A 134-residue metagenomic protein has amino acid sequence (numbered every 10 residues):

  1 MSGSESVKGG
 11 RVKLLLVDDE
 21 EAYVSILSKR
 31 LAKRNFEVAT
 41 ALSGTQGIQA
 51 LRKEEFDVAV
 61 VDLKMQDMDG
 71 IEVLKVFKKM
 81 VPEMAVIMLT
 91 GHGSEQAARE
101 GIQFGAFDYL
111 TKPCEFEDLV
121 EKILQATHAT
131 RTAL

Functional and structural regions predicted by a protein language model:
M1-K13, E121-L134: Non-catalytic signal-transmission and effector/linker regions of two-component phosphorelay proteins
D18, D62, T90: Active-site residues of response regulator receiver
V24, Q66, T90, S94: The feature encodes the CheY-like receiver
S25-K33: Charged docking surfaces used in two-component/phosphorelay signaling
L42-Q46, D69-E72, G93: Acidic catalytic/metal-coordinating carboxylates
Q49, I71-E83: Short amphipathic alpha-helix used as the core "switch/output" element in two-component signaling
Q96, C114-L124: C-terminal output helix
